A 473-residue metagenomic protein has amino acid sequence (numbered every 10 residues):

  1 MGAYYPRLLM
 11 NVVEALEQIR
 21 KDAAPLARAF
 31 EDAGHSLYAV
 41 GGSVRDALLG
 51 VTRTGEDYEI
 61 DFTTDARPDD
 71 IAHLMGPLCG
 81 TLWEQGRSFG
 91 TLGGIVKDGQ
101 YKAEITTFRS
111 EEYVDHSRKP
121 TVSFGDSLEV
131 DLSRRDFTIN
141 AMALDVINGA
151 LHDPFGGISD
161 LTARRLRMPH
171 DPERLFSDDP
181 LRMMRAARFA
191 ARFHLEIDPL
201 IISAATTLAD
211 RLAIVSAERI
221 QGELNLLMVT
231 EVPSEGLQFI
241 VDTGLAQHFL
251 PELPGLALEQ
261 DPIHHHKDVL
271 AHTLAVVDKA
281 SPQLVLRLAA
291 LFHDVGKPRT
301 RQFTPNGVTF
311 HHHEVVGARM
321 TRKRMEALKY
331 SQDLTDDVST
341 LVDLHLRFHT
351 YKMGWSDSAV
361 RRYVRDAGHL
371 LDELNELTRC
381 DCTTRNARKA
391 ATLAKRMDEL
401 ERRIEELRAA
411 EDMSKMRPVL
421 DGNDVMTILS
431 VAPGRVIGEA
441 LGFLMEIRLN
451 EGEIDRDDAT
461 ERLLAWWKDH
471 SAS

Functional and structural regions predicted by a protein language model:
G2-S473: Catalytic cores of the polymerase beta-like nucleotidyltransferase superfamily and closely associated nucleotide
